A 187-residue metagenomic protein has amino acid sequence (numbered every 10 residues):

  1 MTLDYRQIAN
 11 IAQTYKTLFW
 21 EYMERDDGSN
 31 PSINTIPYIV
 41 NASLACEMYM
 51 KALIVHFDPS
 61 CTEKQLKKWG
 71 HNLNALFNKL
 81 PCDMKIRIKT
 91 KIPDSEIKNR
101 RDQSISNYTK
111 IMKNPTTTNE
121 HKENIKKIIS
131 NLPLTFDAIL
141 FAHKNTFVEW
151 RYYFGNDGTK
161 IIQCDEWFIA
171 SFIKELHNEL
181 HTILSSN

Functional and structural regions predicted by a protein language model:
M1-A42, M50-S60: Charged alpha-helical initiation segments
L3-R6, D58-N187: Long, charged low-complexity segments
